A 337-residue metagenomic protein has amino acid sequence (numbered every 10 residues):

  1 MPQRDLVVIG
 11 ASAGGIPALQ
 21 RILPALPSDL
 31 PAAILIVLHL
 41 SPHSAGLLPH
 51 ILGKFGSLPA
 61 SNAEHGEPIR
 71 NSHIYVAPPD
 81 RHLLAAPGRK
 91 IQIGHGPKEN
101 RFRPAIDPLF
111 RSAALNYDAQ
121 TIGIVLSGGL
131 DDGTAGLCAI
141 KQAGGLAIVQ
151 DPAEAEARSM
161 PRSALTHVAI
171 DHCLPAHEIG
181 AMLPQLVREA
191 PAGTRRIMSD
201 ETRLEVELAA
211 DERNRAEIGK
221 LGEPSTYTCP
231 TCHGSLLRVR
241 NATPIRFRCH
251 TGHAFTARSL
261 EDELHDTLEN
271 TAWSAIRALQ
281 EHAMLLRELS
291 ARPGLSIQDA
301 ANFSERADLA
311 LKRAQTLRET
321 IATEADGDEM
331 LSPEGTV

Functional and structural regions predicted by a protein language model:
M1-A291, L309-V337: Conserved acid/base catalytic micro-environments in cytosolic active-site loops
I297-L309, S332: Short, charged, amphipathic alpha-helical segments
